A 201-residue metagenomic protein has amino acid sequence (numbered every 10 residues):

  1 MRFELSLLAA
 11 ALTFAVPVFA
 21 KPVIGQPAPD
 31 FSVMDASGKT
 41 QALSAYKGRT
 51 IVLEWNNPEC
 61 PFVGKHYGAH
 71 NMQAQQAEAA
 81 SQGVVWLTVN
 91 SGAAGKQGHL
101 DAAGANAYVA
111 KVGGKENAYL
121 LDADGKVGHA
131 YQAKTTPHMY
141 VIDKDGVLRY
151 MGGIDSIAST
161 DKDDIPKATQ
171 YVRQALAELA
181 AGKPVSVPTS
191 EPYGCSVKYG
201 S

Functional and structural regions predicted by a protein language model:
M1-L8: Bacterial N-terminal signal peptides that target proteins for export
A15-P17: N-terminal signal peptide c-region/cleavage motif recognized by signal peptidases
F19-A28: Cleaved targeting-peptide boundary
F31-I51: A short beta-strand-turn-helix
S44-G64, L176: Short active-site neighborhood of thiol/selenol oxidoreductases, capturing the structured segment around
G64-V112, A123-A130: Structural microenvironment flanking redox-active thiols in thiol-disulfide oxidoreductases
N106-D143, R149: Short, internal strand/loop/helix patches that form the active-site neighborhood or redox-interaction surface
V141-S201: Thiol-/selenol-based redox modules, centered on thioredoxin-like and closely related oxidoreductase domains
